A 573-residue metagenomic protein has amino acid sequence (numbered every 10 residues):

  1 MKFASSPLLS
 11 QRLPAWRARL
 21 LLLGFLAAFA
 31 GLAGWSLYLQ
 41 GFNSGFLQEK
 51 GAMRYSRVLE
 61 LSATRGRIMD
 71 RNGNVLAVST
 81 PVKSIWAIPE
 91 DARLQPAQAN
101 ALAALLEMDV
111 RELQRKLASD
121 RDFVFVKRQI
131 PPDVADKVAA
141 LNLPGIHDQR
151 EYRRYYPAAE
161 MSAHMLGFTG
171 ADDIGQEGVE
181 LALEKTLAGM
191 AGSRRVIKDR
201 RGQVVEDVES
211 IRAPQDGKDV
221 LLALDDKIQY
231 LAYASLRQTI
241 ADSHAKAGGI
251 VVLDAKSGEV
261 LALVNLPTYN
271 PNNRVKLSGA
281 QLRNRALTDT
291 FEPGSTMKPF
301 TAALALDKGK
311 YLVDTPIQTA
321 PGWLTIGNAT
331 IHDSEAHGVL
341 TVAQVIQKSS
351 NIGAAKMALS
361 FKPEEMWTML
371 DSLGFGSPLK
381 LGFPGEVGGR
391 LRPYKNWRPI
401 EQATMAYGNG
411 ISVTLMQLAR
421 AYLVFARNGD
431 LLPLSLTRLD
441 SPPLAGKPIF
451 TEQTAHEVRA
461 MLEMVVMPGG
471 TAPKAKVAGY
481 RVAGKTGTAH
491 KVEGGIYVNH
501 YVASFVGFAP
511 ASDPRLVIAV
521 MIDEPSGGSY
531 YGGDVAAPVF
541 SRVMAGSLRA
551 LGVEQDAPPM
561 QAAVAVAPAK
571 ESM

Functional and structural regions predicted by a protein language model:
M1-R274, K362-G376, G494-I496, M521 (+1 more regions): Periplasmic/cell-envelope proteins involved in peptidoglycan metabolism and beta-lactam response
K2-S6, A77, K198-I211, I250 (+5 more regions): Beta-lactam-recognizing serine transpeptidase/beta-lactamase-like catalytic domain environment
